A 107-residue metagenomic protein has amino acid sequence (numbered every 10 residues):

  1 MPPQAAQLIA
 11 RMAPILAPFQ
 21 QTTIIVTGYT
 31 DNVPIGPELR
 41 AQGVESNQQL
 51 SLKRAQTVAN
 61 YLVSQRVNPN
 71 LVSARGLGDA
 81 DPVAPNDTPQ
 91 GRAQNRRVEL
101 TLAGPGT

Functional and structural regions predicted by a protein language model:
M1-Q7, R11, Y29-T107: Periplasmic OmpA-like peptidoglycan-binding domain that tethers envelope proteins to the cell wall
I9-Q21: Short amphipathic alpha-helices and their capping/turn segments at secondary-structure boundaries
F19-Y29: Short coil-to-beta-strand
